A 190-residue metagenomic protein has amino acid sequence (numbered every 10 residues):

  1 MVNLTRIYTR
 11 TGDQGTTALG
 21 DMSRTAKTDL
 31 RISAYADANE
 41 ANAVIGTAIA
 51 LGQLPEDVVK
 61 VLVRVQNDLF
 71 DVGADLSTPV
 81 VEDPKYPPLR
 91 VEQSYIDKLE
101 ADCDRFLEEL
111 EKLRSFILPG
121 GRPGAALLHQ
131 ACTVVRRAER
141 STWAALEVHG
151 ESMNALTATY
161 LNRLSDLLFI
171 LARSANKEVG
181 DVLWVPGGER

Functional and structural regions predicted by a protein language model:
M1-R190: Phosphate/pyrophosphate-binding loop motifs in nucleotide- or prenyl diphosphate-using proteins
